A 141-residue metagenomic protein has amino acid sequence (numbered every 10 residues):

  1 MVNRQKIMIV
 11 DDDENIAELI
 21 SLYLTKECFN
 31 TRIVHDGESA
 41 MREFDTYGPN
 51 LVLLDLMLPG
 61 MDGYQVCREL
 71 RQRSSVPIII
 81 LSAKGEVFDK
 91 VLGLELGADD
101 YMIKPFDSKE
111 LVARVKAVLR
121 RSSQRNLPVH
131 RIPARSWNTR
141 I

Functional and structural regions predicted by a protein language model:
Q5-M8, A117-I141: Short, Lys/Arg-enriched segments at the junction into DNA-binding effector domains of transcriptional regulators
A17, P59, E86, K104: The feature encodes the CheY-like receiver
E18-K26: Charged docking surfaces used in two-component/phosphorelay signaling
C28-H35, E43: Short hydrophobic/Thr-rich beta-strand motif most characteristic of the beta2 strand and flanking loop of CheY-like
D36, D62-Q65, D89: Acidic catalytic/metal-coordinating carboxylates
R42, D62-S74: Short amphipathic alpha-helix used as the core "switch/output" element in two-component signaling
Y47-L53, L58: Active-site beta3 strand of CheY-like receiver
